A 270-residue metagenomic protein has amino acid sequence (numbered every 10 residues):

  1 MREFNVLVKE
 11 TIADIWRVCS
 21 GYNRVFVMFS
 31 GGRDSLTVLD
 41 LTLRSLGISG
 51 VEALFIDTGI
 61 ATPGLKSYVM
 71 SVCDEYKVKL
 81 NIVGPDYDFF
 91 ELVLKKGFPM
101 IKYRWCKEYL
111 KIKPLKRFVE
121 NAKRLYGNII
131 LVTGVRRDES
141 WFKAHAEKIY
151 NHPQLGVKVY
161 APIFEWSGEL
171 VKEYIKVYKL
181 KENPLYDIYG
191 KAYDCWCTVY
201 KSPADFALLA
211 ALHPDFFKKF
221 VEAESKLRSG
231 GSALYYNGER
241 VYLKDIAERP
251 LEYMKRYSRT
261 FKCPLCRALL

Functional and structural regions predicted by a protein language model:
M1-L270: Nucleotide-activated chemistry modules centered on ATP-dependent adenylation/adenylyltransferase
